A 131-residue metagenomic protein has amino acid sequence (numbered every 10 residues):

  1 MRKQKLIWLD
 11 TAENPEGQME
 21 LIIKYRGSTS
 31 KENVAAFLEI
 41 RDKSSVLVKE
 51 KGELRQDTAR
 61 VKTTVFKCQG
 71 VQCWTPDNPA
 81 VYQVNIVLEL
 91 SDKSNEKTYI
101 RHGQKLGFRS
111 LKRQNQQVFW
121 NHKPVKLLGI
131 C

Functional and structural regions predicted by a protein language model:
M1-C131: Secreted/periplasmic carbohydrate-active enzymes, especially glycoside hydrolases
